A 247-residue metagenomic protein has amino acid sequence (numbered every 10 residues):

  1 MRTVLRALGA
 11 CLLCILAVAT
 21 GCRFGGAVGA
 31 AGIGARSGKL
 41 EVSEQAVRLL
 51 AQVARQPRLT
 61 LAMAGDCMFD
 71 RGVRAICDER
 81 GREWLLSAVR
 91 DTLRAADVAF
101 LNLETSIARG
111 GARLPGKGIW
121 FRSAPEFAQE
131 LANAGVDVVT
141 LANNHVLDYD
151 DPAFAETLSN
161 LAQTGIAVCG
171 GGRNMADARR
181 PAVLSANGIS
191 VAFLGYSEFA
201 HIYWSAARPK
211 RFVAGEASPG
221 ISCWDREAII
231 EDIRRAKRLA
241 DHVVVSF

Functional and structural regions predicted by a protein language model:
M1-G9: Bacterial N-terminal signal peptides that target proteins for export
V4-L5, L16, G34, R234: Residues marking helix boundaries in flexible regions
G9-A19: Bacterial N-terminal signal peptides
C22-F247: Acidic, metal/ion-coordinating pockets
